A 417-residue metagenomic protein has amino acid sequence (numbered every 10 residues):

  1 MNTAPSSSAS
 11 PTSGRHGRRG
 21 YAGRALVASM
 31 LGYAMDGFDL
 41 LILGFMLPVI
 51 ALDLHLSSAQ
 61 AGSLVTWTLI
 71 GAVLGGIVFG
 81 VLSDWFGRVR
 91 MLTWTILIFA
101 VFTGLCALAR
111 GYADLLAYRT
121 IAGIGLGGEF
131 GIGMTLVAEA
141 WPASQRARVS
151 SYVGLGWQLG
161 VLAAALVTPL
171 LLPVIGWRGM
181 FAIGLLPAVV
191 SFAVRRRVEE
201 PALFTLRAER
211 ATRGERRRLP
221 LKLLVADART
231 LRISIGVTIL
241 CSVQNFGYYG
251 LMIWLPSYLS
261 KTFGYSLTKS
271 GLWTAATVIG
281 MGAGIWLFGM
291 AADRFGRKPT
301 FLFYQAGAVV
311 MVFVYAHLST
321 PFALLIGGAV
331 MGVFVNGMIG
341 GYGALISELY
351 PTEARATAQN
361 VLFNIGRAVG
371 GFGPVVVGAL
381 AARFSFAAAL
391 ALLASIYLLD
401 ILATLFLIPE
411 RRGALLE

Functional and structural regions predicted by a protein language model:
M1-F38: Cytosolic juxtamembrane N-terminal segment immediately preceding the first transmembrane helix of multi-pass
G44, T230-G282: Extracytoplasmic gate region of multi-pass secondary transporters
H55, G87, L108-D114, P142 (+3 more regions): Helix-breaking motifs and short loop linkers at transmembrane-helix boundaries and internal kinks in secondary membrane
L74-R110, F295: Conserved MFS/SLC helix-loop-helix module at the cytosolic interface between two early adjacent transmembrane helices
I98, F102, A113-I121, F322-V330: Paired small-residue
Y118-L155: Cytoplasmic helix-loop-helix junction between adjacent transmembrane helices in 12-TM secondary transporters
V153, W157-R196: Helix-loop-helix hairpin linking two adjacent transmembrane segments in secondary transporters
A292-Y342: C-terminal transmembrane helical hairpin of 12-TM major facilitator-type secondary transporters
